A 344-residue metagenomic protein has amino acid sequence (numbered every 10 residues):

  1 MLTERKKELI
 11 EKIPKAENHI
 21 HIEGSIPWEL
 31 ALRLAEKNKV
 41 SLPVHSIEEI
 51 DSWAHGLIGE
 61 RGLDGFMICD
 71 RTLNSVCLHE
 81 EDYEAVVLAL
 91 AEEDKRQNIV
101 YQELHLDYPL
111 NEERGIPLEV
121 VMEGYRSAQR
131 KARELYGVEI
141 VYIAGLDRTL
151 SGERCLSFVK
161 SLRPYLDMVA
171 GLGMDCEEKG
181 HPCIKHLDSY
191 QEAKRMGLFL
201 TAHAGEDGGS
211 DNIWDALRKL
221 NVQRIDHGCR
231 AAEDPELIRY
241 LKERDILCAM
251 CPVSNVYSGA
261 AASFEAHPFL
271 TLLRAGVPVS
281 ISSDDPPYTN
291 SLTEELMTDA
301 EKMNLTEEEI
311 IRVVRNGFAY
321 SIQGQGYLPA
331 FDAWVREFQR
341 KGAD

Functional and structural regions predicted by a protein language model:
M1-L198, D207-D215, K219, Q223-R224 (+2 more regions): Metal-cofactor-binding active-site regions of metalloenzymes
H203: Short HxH-centered metal-ligating active-site micro-motif
